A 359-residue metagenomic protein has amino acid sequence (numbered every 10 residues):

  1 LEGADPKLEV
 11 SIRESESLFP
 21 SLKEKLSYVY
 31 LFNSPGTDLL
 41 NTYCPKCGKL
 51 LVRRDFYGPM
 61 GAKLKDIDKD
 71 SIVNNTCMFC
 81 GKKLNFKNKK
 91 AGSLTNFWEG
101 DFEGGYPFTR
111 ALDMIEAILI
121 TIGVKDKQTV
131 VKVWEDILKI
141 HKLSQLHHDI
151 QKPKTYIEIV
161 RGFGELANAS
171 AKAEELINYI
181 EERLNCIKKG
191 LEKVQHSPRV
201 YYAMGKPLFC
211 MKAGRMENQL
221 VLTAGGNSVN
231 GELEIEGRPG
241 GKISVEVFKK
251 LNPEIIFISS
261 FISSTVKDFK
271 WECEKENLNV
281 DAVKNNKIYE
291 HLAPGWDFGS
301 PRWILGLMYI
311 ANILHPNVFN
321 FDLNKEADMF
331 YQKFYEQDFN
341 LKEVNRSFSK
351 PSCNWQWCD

Functional and structural regions predicted by a protein language model:
L1-G104: Auxiliary Fe-S-binding modules of radical SAM enzymes
F102-D359: N-terminal ligand-binding lobe of clamshell/alpha-beta domains
